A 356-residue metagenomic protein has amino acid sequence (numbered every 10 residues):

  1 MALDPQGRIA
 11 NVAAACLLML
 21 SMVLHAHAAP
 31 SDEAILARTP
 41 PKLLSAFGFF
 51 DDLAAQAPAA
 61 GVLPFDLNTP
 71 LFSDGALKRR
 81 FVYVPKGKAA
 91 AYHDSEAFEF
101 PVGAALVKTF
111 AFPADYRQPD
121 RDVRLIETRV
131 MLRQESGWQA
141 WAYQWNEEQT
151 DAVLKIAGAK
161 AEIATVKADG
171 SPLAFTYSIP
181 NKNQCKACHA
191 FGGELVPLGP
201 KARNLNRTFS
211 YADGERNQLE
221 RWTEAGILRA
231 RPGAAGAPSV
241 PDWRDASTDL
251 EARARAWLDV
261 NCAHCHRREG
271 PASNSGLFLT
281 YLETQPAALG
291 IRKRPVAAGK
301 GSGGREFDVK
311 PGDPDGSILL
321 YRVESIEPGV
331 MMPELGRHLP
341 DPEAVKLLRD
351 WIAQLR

Functional and structural regions predicted by a protein language model:
A2-A14: Bacterial N-terminal signal peptides that target proteins for export
A13-H25: Bacterial N-terminal signal peptides
A29-P30, Y116-R356: Sequence context surrounding c-type heme c attachment/ligation sites in exported
A29-V82: N-terminal pre-domain segments of enzymes
R79-A91: Short, structured beta-strand/loop micro-motifs enriched in basic residues and often containing a Trp
F100-G103: Short, well-ordered loop/turn sites that connect or cap secondary structure elements
